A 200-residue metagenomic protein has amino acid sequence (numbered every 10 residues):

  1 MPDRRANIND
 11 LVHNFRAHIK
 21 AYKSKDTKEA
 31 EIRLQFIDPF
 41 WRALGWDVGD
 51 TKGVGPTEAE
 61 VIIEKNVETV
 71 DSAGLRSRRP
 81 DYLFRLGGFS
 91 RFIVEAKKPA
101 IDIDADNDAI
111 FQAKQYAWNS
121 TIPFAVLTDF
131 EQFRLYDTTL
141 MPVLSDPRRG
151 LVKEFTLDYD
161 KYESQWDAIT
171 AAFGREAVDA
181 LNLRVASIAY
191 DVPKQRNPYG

Functional and structural regions predicted by a protein language model:
M1-I19, A73-R76, P80, L86-S90 (+1 more regions): Short, basic/polar, glycine-containing "phosphate-handling" surface segments that engage DNA
M1-P2, A6, R42-D47, V70: DnaQ-like (DEDDh/DEDDy) 3′-5′ exonuclease domain used for proofreading and 3′-end trimming on nucleic acids
K20, S24-W41: Nuclease catalytic cores
K25, E29, D71-S72, I101-D102: Short secondary-structure transition/capping motifs
L34, D38-R42, K65, P80 (+1 more regions): N-terminal, well-ordered alpha-helical segments
D38-G49, P99: Short helix-loop boundary/capping segments at the starts of domains
P39-F40, F92-V94: Central hydrophobic cores of alpha-helical transmembrane segments in multi-pass inner-membrane proteins across all
F40, D50-G88: Active-site metal-binding core of divalent-cation-utilizing nuclease and nuclease-like domains
